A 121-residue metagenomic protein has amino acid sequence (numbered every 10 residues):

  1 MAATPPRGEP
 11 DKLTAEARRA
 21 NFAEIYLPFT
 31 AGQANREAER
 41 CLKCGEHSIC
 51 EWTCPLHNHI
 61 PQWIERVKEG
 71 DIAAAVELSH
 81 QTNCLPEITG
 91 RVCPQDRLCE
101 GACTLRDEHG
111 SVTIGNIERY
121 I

Functional and structural regions predicted by a protein language model:
M1-I121: Ferredoxin-type iron-sulfur electron-transfer modules and their immediate structural context
